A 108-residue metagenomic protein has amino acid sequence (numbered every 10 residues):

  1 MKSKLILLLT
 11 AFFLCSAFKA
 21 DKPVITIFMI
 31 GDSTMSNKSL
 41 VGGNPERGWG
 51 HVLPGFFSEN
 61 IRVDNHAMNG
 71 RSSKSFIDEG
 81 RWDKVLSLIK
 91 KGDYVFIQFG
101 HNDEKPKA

Functional and structural regions predicted by a protein language model:
M1-K22: Bacterial Sec-dependent N-terminal signal peptides
L8, S58, G100: Residue-level marker of positions within ordered structural domains that often coincide with functionally constrained
K19-A67, K84-L88, V95: Serine-esterase "nucleophile elbow" of acetyl-processing enzymes
I30, R71, G80: Residue-level signal for pocket-adjacent positions within structured domains
S33-N37, M68-S75, H101-P106: Solvent-exposed loop/turn segments at secondary-structure junctions within structured extracellular/periplasmic domains
V41-P45, S73-E79: Acidic-and-aromatic substrate-binding clefts and catalytic sites of carbohydrate-active enzymes
D78-A108: Oxyanion-hole/transition-state-stabilizing segment in secreted/luminal serine hydrolases and related acyltransferases
